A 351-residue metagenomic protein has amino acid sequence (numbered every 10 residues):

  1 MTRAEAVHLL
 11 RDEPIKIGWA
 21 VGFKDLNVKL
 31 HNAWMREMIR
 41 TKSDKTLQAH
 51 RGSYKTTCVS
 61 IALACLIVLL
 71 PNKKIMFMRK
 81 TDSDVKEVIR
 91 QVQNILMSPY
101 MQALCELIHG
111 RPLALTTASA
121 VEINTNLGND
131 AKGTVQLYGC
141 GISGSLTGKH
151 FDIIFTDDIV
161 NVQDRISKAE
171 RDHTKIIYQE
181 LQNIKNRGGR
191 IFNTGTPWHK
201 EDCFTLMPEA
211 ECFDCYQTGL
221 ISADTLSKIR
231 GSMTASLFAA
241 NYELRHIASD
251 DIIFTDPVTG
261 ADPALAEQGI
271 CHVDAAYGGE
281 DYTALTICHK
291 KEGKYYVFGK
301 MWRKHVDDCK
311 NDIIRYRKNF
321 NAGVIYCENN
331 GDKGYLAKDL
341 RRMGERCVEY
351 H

Functional and structural regions predicted by a protein language model:
M1-D44: Pre-P-loop entry segment of helicase/translocase ATPase cores
K42-I61: Walker A/P-loop
M78-S143: Conserved nucleotide-state-sensing and coupling region of NTP-binding domains
D82, W198-E201, T205-A210, S249 (+1 more regions): Mg2+-dependent endonuclease catalytic cores in nucleic-acid-processing enzymes, primarily RNase H-like
V121-I177: Conserved RecA-like ASCE ATPase "motif II neighborhood" in helicase/translocase motors
Q136-G141, A266-G278: Two-metal-ion RNase H-like nuclease active-site motif
V162, I166-L220: ASCE P-loop NTPase helicase motor core
G219-V273: ATPase catalytic-site recognition across NTP-hydrolyzing enzymes
